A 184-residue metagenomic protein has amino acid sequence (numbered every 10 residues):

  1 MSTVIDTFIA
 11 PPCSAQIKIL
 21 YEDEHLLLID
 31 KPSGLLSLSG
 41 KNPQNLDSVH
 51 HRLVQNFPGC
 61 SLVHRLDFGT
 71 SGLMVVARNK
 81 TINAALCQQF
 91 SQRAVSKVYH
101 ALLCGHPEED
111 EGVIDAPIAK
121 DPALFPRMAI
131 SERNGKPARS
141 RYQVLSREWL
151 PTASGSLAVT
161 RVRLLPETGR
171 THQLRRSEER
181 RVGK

Functional and structural regions predicted by a protein language model:
M1-K184: RNA pseudouridine synthases
